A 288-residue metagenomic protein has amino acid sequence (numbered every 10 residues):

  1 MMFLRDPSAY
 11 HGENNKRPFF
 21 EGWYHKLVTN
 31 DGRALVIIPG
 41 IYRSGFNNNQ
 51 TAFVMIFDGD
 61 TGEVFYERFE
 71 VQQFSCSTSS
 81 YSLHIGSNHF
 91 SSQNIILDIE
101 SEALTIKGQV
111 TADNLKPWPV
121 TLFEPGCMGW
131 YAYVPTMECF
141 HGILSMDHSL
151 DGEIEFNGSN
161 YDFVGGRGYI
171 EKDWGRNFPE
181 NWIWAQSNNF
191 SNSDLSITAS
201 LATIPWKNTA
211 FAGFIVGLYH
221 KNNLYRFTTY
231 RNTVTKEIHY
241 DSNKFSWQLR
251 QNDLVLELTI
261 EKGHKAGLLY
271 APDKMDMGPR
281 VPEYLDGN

Functional and structural regions predicted by a protein language model:
M1-N288: Structured soluble/peripheral alpha/beta segments that form catalytic or ligand/cofactor-binding pockets
